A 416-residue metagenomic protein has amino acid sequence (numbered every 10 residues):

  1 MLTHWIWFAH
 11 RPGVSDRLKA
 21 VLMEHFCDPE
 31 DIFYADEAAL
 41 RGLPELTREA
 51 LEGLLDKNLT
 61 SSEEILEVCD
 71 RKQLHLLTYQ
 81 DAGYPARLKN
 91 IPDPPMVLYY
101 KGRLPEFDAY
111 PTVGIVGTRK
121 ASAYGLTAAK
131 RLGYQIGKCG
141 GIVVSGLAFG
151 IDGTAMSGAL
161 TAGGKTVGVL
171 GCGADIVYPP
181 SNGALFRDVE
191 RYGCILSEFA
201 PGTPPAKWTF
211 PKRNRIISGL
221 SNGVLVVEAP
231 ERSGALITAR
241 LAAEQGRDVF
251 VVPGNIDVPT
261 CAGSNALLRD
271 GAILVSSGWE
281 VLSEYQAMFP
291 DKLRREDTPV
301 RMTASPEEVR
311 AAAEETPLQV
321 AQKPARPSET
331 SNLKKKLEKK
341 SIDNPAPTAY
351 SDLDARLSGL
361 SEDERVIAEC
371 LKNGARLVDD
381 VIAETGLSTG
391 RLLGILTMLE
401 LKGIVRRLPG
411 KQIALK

Functional and structural regions predicted by a protein language model:
M1, D70, Y79-K416: Glycine-biased, small-residue-rich flexible motifs in mid-sequence functional cores and linkers
M1-A82, I404, K411: Short, small/acidic-rich helices and loops at N termini and domain boundaries of DNA replication/processing enzymes
